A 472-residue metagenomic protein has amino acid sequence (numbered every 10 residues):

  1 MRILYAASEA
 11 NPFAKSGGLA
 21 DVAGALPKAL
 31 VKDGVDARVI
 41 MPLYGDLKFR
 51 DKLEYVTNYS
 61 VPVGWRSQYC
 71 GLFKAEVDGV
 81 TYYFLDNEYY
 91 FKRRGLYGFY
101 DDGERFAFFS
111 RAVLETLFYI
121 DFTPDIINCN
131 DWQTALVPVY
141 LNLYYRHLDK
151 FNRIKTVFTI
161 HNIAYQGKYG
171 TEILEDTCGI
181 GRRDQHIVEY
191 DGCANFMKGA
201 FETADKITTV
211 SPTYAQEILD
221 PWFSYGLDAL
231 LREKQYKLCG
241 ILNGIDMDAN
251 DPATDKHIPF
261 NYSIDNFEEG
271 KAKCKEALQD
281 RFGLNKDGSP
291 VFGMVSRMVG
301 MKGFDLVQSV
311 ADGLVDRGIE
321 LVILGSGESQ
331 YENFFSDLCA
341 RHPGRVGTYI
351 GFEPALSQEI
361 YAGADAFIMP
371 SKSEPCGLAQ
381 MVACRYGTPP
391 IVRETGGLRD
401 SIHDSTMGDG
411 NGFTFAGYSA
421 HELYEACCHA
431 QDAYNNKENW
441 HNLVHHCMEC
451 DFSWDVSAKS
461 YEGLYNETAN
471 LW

Functional and structural regions predicted by a protein language model:
M1-W472: Catalytic cores of nucleotide-sugar-dependent glycosyltransferases that transfer UDP/GDP/TDP-activated
